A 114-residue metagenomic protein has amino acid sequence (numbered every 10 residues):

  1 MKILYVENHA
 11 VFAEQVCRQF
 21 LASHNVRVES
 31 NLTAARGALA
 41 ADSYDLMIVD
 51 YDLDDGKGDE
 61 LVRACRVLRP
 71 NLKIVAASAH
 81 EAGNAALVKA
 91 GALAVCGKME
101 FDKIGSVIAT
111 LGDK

Functional and structural regions predicted by a protein language model:
M1-V11, V16-C17, M47: Conserved acidic segment of CheY-like receiver
V16-F20, A38: Alpha-helical interaction/dimerization surfaces of two-component signaling modules
V28-L46: Acidic, metal-coordinating helix/loop segments flanking the phosphotransfer/catalytic sites of two-component signaling
A40-D42, A64-L72, A90: Conserved phosphotransfer cores of two-component systems
I48-C65, E81: Conserved phosphotransfer microenvironments
V75-A77: Hydrophobic/aromatic residues positioned on beta-strands within the core alpha/beta folds
V88-V95: As written
M99-T110: C-terminal output helix
